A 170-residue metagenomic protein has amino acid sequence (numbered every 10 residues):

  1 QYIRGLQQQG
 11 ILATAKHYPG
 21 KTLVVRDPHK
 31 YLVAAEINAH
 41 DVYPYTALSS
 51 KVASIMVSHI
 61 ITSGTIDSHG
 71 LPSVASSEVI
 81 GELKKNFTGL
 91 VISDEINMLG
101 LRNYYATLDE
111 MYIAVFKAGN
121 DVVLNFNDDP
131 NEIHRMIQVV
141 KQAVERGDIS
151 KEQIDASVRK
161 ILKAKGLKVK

Functional and structural regions predicted by a protein language model:
Q1-Q142, D148: Second-shell residues forming the walls of enzyme active-site clefts
N127, V139-K170: Mid-to-C-terminal alpha-helical segments outside catalytic/metal-binding sites
